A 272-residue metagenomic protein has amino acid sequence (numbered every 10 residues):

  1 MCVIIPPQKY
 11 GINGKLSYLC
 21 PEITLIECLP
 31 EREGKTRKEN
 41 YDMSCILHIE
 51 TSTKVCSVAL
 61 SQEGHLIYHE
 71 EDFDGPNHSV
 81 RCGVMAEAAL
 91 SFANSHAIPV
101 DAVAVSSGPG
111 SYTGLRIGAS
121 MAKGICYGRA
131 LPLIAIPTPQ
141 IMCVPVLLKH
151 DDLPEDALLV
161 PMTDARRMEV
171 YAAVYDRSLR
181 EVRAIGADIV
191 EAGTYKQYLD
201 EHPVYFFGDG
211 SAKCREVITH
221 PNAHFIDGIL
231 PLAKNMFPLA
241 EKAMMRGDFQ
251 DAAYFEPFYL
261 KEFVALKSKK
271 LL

Functional and structural regions predicted by a protein language model:
V3-I4, Y10, K15-Y18, T24-I26 (+1 more regions): Short, positively charged and aromatic/hydrophobic N-terminal segments
Y41-D42, H65, D74-N77, P132-P231 (+2 more regions): Surface "functional belts" at beta-alpha junctions
Y41-P109: N-terminal beta-alpha supersecondary unit
A89-A93, G128, V146, M236-M244: Stable alpha-helical structural segments in soluble proteins, enriched in small hydrophobic residues
A104-T138: DPxDG-like acidic metal-binding loop motif
I226-L272: Acyltransferase
